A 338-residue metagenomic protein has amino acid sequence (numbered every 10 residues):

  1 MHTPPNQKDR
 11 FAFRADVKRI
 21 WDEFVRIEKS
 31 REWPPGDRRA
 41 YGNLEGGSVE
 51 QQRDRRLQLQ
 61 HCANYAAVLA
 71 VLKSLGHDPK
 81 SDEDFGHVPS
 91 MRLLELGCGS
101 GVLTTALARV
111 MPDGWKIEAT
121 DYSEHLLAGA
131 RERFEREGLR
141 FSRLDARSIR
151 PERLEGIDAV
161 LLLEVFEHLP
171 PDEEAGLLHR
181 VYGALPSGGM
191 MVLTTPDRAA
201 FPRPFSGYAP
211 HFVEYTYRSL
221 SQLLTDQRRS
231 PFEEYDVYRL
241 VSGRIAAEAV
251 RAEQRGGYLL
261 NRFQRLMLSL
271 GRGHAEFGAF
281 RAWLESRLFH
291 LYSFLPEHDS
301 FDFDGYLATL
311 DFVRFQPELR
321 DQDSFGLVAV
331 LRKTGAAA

Functional and structural regions predicted by a protein language model:
M1-E155, A159, D172-L178, G305-V313 (+1 more regions): Conserved N-terminal segment of class I S-adenosyl-L-methionine
A159-V165: A short beta-strand submotif of the Rossmann-like class I SAM-dependent methyltransferase core that lines
H168-L169: A short His-aromatic
A175-S187: A short glycine-rich, Lys/Arg-flanked "PGG" loop and its adjoining helix->strand segment in the class I
V192-V213: Short, glycine-/aromatic-enriched active-site segment of Class I SAM-dependent methyltransferases
V213-R228: Short alpha-helix
R229-G243: Conserved S-adenosyl-L-methionine
R244-A338: A C-terminal cap/extension of S-adenosyl-L-methionine-dependent methyltransferases that defines the acceptor-substrate
